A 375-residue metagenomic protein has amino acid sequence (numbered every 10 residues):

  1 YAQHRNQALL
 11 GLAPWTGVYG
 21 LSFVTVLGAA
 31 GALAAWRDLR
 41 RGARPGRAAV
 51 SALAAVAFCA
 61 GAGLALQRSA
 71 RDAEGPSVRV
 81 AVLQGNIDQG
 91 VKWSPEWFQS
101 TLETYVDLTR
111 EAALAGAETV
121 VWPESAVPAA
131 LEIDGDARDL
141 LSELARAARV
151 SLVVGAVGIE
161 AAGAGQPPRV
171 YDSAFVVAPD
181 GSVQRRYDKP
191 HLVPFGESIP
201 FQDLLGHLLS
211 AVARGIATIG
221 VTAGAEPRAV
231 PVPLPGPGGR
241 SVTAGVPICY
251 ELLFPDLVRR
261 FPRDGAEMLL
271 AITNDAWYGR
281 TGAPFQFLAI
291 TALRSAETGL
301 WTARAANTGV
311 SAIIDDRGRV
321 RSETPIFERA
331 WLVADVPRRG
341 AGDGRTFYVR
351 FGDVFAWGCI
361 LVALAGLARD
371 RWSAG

Functional and structural regions predicted by a protein language model:
Y1-G375: Enzyme catalytic cores with a strong preference for nitrogen-chemistry domains
